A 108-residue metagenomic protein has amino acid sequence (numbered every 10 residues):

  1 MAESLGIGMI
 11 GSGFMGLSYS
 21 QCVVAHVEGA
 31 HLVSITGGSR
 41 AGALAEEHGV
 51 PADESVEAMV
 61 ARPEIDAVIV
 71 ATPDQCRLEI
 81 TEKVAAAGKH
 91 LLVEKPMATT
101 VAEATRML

Functional and structural regions predicted by a protein language model:
M1-E47: N-terminal Rossmann-like dinucleotide-binding module
H48-L108: Beta-loop-alpha module in the N-terminal Rossmann-like domain of NAD(P)-dependent dehydrogenases, especially those
